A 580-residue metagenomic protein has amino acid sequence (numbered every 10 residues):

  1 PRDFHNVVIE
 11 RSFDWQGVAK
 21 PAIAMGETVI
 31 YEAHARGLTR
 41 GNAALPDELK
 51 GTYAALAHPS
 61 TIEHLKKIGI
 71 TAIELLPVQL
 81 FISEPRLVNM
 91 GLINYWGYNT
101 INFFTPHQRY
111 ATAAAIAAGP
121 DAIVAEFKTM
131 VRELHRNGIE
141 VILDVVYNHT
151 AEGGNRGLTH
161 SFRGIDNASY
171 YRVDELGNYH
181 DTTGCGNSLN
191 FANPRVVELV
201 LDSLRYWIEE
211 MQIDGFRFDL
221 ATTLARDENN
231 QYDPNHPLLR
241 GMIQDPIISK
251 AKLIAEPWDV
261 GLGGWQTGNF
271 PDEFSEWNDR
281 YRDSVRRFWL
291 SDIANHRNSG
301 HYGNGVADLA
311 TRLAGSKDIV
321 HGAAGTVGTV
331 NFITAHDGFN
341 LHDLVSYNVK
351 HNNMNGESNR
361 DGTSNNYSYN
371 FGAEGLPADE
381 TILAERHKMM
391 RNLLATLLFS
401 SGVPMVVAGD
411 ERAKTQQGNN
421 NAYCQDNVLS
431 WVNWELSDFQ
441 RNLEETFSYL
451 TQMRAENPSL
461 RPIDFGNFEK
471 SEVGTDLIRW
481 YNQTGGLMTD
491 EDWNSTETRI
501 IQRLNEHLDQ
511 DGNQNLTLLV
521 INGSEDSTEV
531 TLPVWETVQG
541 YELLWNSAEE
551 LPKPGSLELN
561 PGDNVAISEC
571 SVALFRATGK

Functional and structural regions predicted by a protein language model:
P1-A117, A324-N366, E569-V572: N-terminal structural segment of carbohydrate-active enzymes
P1-Y31, R36, Y53, P377 (+3 more regions): Carbohydrate-interacting/catalytic domains
V29-Y31, I73, V141-L143, F216 (+2 more regions): Hydrophobic faces of well-ordered beta-strands that scaffold small-molecule active sites in alpha/beta enzyme cores
A33, L75, F103, L134 (+7 more regions): Conserved, mostly hydrophobic/aromatic
R36-I213, R217-Q244, G264, D318: Substrate-binding/active-site clefts of carbohydrate-active enzymes
N42-A44, G264-Q266, H342-N348, N353 (+4 more regions): Short conserved micro-motifs at the rims of enzyme active sites and ligand-binding pockets
V78-L80, Q108, V146-E152, A221-A225 (+8 more regions): An acidic- and aromatic-residue-enriched active-site/binding cleft used to recognize and process polar
Q212, E228-N229, D233-A408, R412-A413 (+5 more regions): Conserved alpha/beta catalytic core and glycan-binding cleft of carbohydrate-active enzymes
